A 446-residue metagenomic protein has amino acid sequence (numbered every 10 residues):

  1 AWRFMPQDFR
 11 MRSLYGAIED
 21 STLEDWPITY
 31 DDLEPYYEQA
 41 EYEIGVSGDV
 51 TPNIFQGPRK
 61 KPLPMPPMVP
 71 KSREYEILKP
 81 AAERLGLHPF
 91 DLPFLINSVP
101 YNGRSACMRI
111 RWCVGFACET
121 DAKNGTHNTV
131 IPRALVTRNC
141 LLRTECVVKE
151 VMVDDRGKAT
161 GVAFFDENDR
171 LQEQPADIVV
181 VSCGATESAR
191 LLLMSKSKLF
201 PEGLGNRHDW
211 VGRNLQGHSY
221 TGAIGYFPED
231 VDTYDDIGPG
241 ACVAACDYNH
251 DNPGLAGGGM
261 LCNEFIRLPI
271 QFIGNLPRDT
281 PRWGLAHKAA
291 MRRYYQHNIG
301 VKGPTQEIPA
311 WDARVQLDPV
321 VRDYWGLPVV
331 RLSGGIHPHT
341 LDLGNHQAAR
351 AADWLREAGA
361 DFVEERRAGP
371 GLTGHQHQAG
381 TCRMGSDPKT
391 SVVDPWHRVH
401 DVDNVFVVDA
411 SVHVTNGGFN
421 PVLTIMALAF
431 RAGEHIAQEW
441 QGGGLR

Functional and structural regions predicted by a protein language model:
A1-S21, W26-D31, Y36, L85 (+5 more regions): FAD cofactor-binding and catalytic pocket of flavoenzymes
F4, D8, S13, Y37-G48 (+12 more regions): A generic secondary-structure signal for well-formed alpha-helical elements
L14-V148, G371-H375: Conserved redox-cofactor binding core of oxidoreductases
T22, K123, D169-Q172, D177 (+4 more regions): Alpha-helix N-cap/helix-initiation motif
F90-L95, A106-V114, K149-D154, K158 (+4 more regions): A glycine-rich dinucleotide-binding beta-alpha-beta segment and adjacent secondary-structure elements that constitute
V130-V136, N168-E173, M384, T390-H400: A short acidic-Thr-Gly-centered motif at the start of a beta-strand
T137, C146, E150-D154, V162-D236 (+3 more regions): Glycine-rich loop(s) and the adjacent beta-strand/alpha-helix scaffold that form part
T415-I436: A conserved FAD-binding loop/helix module that cradles the flavin
